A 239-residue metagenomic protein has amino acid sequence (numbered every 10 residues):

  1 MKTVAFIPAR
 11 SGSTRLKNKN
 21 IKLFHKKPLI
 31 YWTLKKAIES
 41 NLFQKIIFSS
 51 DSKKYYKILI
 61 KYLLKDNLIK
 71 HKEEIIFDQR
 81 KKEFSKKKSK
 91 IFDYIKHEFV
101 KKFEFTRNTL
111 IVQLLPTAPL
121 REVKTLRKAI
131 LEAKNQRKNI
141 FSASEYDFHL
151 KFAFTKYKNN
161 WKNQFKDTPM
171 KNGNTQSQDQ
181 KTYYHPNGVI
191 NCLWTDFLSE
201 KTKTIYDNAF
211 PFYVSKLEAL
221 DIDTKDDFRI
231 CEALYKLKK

Functional and structural regions predicted by a protein language model:
M1-K17: N-terminal nucleotide-binding beta1-loop-alpha1 segment
K22-L23, F48, Q113, L220: Conserved SAM-binding loop
L29-K45, K57-Y62: A short, N-terminal amphipathic alpha-helix
Y31, I46-D51, S142: Short internal beta-strands
I47, K53-V112, L120-L131: Short phosphate-binding loop-to-helix
D93-Y94, L110, A118-N208, Y213: Conserved core of the sugar-phosphate nucleotidyltransferase
P211-Y213, L217-K239: Hydrophobic helical membrane-anchoring modules
